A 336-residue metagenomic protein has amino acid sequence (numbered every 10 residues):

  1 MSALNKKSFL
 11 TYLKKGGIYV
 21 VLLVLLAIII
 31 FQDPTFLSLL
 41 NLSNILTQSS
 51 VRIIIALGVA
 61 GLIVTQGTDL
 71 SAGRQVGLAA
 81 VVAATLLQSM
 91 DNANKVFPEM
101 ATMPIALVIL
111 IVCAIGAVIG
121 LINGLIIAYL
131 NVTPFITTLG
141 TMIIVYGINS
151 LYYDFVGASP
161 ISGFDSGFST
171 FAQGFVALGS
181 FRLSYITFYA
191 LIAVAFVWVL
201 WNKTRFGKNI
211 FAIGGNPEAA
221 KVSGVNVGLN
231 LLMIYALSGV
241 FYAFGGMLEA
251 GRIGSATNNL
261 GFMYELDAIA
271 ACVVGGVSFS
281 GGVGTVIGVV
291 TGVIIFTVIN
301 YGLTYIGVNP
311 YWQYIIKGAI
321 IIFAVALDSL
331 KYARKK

Functional and structural regions predicted by a protein language model:
M1-A27, V222-L229, Y301-K336: Cytosolic-side transmembrane-helix boundaries in multi-pass membrane proteins
M1-L57, D91-L107: Membrane-interfacial amphipathic/re-entrant helices at transmembrane-helix boundaries
I28-T35, L39-D91, L125-V132, G276-V286 (+2 more regions): Single transmembrane alpha-helix segments in multi-pass membrane proteins
P34-T47, S150-Y152, V156, W201 (+3 more regions): Inter-helical junctions in multi-pass inner-membrane proteins, predominant in energy-converting antiporter-like
D91-M142, T291: Alpha-helical transmembrane segments within multi-pass membrane transporters and channels
P104-V112, I119, N123, G179-A256: Helix-loop-helix "hairpin" substructures at the membrane interface of multi-pass membrane proteins
P134-K203, N230-M233, I253-G261: Transmembrane helix-bundle core of multi-pass membrane transporters and related energy-transducing complexes
Y242, R252-G318: Transmembrane alpha-helical segments in multi-pass inner-membrane proteins
